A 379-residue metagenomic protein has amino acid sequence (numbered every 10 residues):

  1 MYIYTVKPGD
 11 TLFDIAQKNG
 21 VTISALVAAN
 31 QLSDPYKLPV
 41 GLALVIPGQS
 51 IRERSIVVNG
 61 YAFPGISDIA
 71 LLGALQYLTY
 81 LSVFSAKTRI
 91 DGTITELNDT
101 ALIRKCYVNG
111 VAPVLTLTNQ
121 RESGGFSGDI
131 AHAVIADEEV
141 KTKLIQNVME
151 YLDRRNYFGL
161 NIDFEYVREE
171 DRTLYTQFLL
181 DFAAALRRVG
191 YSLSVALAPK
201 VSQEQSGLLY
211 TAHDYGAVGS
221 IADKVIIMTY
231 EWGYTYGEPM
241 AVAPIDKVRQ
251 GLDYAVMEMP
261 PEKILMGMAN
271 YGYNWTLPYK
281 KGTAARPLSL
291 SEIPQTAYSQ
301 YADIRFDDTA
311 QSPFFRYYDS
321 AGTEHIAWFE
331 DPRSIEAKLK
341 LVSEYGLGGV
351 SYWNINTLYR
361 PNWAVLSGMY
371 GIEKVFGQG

Functional and structural regions predicted by a protein language model:
M1-V21, L42-L44: Primarily a LysM-type cell-wall glycan-binding module
Q49-N147: Glycan-recognition patch characteristic of GH18 chitinases/ENGases and related GlcNAc/peptidoglycan-binding proteins
A62-Y77, E138-D153, G207-Y215, E330-L341: Short, acidic/polar
L81, I162, V225, M266 (+2 more regions): Conserved, mostly hydrophobic/aromatic
S82-S85, I145-L174, K224-E238: Active-site groove signature of glycoside hydrolases
I90-L97, R172-Q177, D181-S299: Substrate-binding surface in catalytic domains of secreted glycosidases
T116-A131, N270-K338, S367-G379: Glycan-binding loop/region signatures in secreted carbohydrate-active enzymes
K338-G379: Acidic/aromatic/glycine-rich contiguous surface patches that form carbohydrate-binding/processing clefts and analogous
